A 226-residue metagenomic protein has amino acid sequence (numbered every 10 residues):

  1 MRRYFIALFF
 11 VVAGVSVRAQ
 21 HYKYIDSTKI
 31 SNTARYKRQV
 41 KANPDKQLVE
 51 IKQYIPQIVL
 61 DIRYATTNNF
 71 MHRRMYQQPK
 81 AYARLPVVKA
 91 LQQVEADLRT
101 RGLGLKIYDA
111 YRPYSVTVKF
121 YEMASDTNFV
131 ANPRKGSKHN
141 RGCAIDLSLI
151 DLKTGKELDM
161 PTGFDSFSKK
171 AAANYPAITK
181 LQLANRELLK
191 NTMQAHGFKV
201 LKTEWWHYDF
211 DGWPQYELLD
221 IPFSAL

Functional and structural regions predicted by a protein language model:
M1-Y24: Bacterial Sec-dependent N-terminal signal peptides
Q20-Y108, E122-M123, T127-T203, G212-L226: Extracytoplasmic cell-surface/polysaccharide-interacting catalytic and binding patches
P113: Segments that shape or occlude catalytic/ligand-binding pockets
T117: Aromatic-lined carbohydrate-binding/catalytic grooves of carbohydrate-active enzymes
Y208: Conserved metal-phosphate-binding beta-hairpin within the catalytic cores of diverse ATP-dependent phosphoryl-transfer
